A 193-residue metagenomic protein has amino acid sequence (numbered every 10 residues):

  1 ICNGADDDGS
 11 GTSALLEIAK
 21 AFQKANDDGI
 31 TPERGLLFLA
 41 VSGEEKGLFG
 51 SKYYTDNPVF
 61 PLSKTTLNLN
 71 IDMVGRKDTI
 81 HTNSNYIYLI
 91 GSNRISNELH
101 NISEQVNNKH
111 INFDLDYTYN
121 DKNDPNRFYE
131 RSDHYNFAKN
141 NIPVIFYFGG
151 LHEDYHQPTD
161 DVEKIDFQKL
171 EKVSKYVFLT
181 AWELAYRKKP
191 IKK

Functional and structural regions predicted by a protein language model:
I1-D8, N85-N93, K122-R127, T159-F167: Second-shell loop/turn segments in exported
I1-G47, V177: Alpha-helical metal-binding/catalytic segments enriched in His/Glu/Asp
A5-S13, E45-F49, N93-N97, R131 (+1 more regions): Soluble non-cytosolic domains of exported or imported proteins
T12, L16-A19, L48-T55, H100 (+4 more regions): Extracytoplasmic/secreted envelope proteins and their assembly/folding machinery, especially bacterial periplasmic
S13, K20, F148-K193: His/Asp/Glu-rich mid-to-C-terminal helical/loop segments that flank catalytic regions of hydrolases
E17-D27, D56-F60, E104-N112, K139-I142 (+1 more regions): Sec-exported extracytoplasmic/periplasmic mature domains
A25-T31, F113-D121, K189-K193: Surface-exposed patches in mature extracellular/periplasmic domains of secreted proteins
V41-F146: Metal-dependent peptidase/peptidase-like ectodomains
